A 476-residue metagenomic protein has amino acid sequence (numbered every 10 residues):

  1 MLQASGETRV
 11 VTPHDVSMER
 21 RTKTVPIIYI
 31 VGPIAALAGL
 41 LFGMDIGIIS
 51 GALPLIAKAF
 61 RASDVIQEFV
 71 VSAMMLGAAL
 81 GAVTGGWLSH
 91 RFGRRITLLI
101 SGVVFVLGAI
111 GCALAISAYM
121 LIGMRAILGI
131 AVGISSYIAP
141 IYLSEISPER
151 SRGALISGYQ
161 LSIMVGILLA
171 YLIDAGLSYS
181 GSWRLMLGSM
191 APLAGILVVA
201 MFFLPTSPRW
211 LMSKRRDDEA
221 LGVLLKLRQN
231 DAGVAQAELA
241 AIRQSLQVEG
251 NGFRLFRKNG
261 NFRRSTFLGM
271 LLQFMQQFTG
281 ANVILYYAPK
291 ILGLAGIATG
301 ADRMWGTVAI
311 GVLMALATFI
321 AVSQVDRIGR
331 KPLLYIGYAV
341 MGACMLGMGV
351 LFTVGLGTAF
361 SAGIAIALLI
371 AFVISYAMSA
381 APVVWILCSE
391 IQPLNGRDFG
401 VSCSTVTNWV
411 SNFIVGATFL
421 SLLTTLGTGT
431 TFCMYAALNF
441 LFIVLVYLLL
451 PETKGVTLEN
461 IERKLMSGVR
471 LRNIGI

Functional and structural regions predicted by a protein language model:
L2-D218, V223-L225, Q244-I476: Alpha-helical transmembrane bundle of multi-pass membrane proteins
K226-A237: Short intracellular "coupling" helices and adjacent cytoplasmic loop segments at the cytosolic face of multi-pass
Q236-L246: Short, structured interface segments
